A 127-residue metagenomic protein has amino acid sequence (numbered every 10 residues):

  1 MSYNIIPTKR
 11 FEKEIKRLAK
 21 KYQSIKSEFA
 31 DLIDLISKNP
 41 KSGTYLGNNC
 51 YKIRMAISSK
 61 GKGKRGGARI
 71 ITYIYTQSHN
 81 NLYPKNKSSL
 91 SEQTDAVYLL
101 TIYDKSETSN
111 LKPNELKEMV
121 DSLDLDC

Functional and structural regions predicted by a protein language model:
M1-D31: Arg/Lys-rich, positively charged N-terminal/basic patches that mediate binding to nucleic acids
S2, G47, R65-A68, T94-A96: A structure-centric signal for secondary-structure junctions around beta-strands
I5, Q23-K26, G47, R65 (+1 more regions): Non-catalytic, surface-exposed connector residues within folded enzymatic/regulatory domains
R17-K20, K38, K105: General structural signal for alpha-helix termini and helix-helix connectors
Y22, I33-P40: Short amphipathic alpha-helical segments enriched in hydrophobics
L32, N49-Y51, A68: A generic structural signal for short beta-strands and their flanking turns/coil linkers
S37-K64: A short, surface-exposed loop/turn module that caps and links secondary-structure elements
A68, Y73-C127: Enriched for short, Lys/Arg-rich terminal
